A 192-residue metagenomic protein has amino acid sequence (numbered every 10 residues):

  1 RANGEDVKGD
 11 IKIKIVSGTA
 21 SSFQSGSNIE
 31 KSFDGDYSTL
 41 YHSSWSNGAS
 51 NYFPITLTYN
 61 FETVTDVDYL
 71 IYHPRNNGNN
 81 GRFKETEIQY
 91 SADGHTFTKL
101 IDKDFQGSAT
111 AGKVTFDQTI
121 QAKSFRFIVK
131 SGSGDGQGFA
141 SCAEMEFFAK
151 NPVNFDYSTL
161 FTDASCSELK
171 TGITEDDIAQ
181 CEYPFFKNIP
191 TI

Functional and structural regions predicted by a protein language model:
R1-K14, F148-S167, I173, D177 (+1 more regions): Low-complexity, Pro/Thr/Ser/Gly/Ala-rich linker/spacer regions in secreted, extracellular modular proteins
R1-K8, S22-K99, S108-D156: Aromatic, loop-rich ligand-recognition surfaces of beta-strand-rich domains
K14-I15, Y59: Threonine/glycine-rich low-complexity segments that form extended coil/beta-edge repetitive scaffolds
A20, G94, T119, F161 (+2 more regions): Intrinsically disordered, low-complexity serine/threonine-rich segments
A20-F23, G81-R82, A164-E168, G172: Extracellular, modular beta-sheet/disulfide-rich ectodomains of secreted and cell-surface proteins
K99-G107, I173-D176: Solvent-exposed serine/threonine-rich low-complexity stretches and specific carbohydrate-binding patches
P184: Beta-strand-rich ligand- or partner-binding modules with a strong bias toward extracellular/periplasmic carbohydrate
